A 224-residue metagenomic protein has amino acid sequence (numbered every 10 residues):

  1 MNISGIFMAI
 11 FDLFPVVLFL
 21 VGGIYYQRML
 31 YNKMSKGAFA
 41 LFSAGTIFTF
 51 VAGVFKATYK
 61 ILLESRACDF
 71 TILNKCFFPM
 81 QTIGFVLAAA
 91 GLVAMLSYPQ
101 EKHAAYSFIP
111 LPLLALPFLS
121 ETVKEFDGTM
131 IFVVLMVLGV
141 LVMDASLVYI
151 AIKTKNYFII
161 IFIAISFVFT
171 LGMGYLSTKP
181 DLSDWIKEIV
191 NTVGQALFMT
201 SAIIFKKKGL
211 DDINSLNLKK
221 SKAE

Functional and structural regions predicted by a protein language model:
M1-D69, L216, S221-K222: N-terminal topogenic module of multi-pass integral membrane proteins
I3-F7, R66-F78, F126-V137, P180-N191: Non-cytosolic membrane-interface motifs at loop->transmembrane helix junctions
M8-F11, P15, F42-A52, F77 (+5 more regions): Hydrophobic alpha-helical transmembrane segments of polytopic
F19-N32, K56-A105, A202, K206: Internal transmembrane alpha-helix with an interfacial aromatic "cap," most often the third helix
N32-F48, S97-I109, I152-A164, D211-K219: Membrane-interfacial loop-to-transmembrane alpha-helix junctions, especially the N-terminal start
T58-R66, P117-D127, L171-P180: Juxtamembrane "helix-exit" motif on the non-cytosolic side of transmembrane helices
N74-A145: Membrane-proximal helix-loop-helix units in multi-pass membrane proteins
S146-E224: C-terminal transmembrane-bundle signature of multipass membrane proteins, characterized by strong activation on
